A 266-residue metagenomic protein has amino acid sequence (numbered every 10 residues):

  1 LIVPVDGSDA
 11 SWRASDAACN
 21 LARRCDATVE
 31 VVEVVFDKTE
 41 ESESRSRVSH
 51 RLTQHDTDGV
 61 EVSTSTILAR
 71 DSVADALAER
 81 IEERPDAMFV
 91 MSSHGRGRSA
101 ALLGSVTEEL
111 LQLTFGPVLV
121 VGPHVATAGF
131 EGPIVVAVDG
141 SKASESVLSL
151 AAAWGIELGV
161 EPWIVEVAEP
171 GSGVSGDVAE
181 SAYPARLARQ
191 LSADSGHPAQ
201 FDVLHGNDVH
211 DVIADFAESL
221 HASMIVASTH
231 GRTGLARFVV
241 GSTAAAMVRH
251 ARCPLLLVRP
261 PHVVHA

Functional and structural regions predicted by a protein language model:
L1-S44, D56-S63, G132-A179, R189-D202 (+3 more regions): Small/aliphatic-rich secondary-structure junction motif
G7, M91-E109, E131, M224-H250 (+2 more regions): Glycine-rich, Arg-bearing micro-motifs that act as flexible, cationic patches
C25, V106, T114-F115, S195 (+2 more regions): Short, structured coil segments at secondary-structure junctions
V31-E33, F89-S93, V121, I164-E166 (+1 more regions): Short beta-strands and strand-loop turn motifs
F36-T39, D56-F89, H94-G97, E108 (+3 more regions): Structural beta-alpha unit
V90-S93, P117-H124, L256-R259: Short beta-strand elements of ligand-binding domains
S105-A126: Short, structured interface segments
